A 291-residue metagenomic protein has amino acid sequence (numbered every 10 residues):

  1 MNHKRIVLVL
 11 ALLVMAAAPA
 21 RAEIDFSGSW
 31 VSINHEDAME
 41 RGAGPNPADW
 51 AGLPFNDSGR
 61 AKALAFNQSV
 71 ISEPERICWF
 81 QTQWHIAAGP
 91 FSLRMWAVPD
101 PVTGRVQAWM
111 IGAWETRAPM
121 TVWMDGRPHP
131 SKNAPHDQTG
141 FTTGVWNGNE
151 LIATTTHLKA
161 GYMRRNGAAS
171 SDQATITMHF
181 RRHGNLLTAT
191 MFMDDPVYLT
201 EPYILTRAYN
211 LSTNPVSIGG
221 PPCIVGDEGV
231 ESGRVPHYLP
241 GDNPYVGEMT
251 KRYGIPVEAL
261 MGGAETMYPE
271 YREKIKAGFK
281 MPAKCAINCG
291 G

Functional and structural regions predicted by a protein language model:
M1-R5: Positively charged n-region of N-terminal signal peptides that target proteins for export
I6-L8, G28-S29: Short helix-onset patch at the extreme N-terminus, typifying the N->h transition of secretory signal peptides
V7-A17: Bacterial N-terminal signal peptides
R21-G291: PEST-like low-complexity, intrinsically disordered acidic/proline/serine-rich tracts that flank trafficking/processing
